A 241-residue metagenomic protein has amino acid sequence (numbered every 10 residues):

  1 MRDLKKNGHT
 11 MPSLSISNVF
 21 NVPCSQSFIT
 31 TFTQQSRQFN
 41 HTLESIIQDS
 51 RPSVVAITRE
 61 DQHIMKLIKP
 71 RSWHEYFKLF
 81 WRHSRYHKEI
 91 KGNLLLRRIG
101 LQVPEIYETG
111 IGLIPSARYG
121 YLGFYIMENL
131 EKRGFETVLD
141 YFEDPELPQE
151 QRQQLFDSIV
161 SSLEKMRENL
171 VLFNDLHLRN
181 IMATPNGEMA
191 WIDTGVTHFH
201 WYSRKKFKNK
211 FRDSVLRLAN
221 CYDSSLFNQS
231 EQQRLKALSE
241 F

Functional and structural regions predicted by a protein language model:
M1-E44: Juxta-kinase regulatory segment immediately upstream of eukaryotic protein kinase catalytic domains
T33-E136, E168: Conserved ATP-binding subdomain of kinase catalytic cores across diverse folds
S53-R59, S162-H200: Active-site acidic catalytic loop and adjacent metal/ATP-binding pocket of ATP-dependent phosphoryl transfer enzymes
R71-Y76, F142-E146, D193-G195: Short glycine/proline- and charge-enriched loop/turn segments that cap or connect secondary-structure elements
H74-L79, V138-F142, Y202-K205: Short acidic, glycine/proline-rich loop/turn micro-motifs
G92-Q102, F135-L178: Conserved kinase catalytic-core helix
L101-Y107, L172, V215-A219: Short, well-structured beta-strand/strand-turn elements
T184-F241: C-lobe/activation-segment region of protein kinase-like
